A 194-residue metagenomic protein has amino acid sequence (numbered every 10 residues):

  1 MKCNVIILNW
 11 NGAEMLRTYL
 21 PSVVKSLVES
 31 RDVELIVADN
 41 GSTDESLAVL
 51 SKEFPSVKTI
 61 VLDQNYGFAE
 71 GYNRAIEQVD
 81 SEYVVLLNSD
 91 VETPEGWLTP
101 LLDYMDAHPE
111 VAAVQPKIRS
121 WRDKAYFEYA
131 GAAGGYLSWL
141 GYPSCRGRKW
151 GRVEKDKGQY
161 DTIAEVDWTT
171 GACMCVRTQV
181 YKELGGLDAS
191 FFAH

Functional and structural regions predicted by a protein language model:
K2-N4, E34: Cell-envelope/extracellular polymer assembly enzymes that use nucleotide-activated donors
S22, D39-A48, Q64: A conserved acidic beta->alpha catalytic loop
S22-R31: Short, acidic, metal-binding catalytic loop of nucleotide-sugar glycosyltransferases
D32-G41, I60-L62: Short beta-strand/loop segment that forms part of the nucleotide-sugar
V61-V79, S89, P100: Glycine-rich, basic loop-to-helix element that forms the pyrophosphate-binding segment of sugar-nucleotide handling
V84: Short aromatic/hydrophobic "clamp" motif used to bind/position activated sugar donors
E92-Y142: Conserved donor NDP-sugar-binding/catalytic core segment of glycosyltransferases
W139-S144, W150-Q179, E183, L187-H194: A recurrent flexible, glycine/aromatic-enriched loop bordering the glycosyltransferase active site that acts as
